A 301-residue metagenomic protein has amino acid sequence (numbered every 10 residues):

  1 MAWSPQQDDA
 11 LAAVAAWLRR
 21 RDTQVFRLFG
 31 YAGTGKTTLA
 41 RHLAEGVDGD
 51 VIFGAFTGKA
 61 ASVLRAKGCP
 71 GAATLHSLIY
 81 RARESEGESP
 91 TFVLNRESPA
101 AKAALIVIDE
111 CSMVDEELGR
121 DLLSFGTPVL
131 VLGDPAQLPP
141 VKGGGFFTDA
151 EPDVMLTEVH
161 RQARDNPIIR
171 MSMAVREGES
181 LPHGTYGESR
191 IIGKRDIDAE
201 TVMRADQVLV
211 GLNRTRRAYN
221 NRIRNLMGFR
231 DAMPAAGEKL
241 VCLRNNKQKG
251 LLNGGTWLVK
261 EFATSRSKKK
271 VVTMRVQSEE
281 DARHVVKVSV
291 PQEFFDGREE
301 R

Functional and structural regions predicted by a protein language model:
W3-P5, A10-K36, R120-T127, L132-D296: Conserved helicase motor core of P-loop NTPases
L39, L43: Hydrophobic positions on the alpha1 helix immediately C-terminal to the Walker A/P-loop
E45-F53: Post-Walker A helix-loop "phosphate-sensing" segment adjacent to the P-loop in P-loop NTPases
V51, A104, D206: Conserved acidic residues
G54-K102: Inter-Walker segment of RecA-like/P-loop motor cores
P70, L105-I106, L130: Hydrophobic "anchor" residues on beta-strands that sit immediately upstream of conserved functional sites
I79, M113-E116, L138-P139: Catalytic P-loop NTPase motifs of RecA-like helicase/translocase cores
D109-E110, G133: Walker B catalytic acidic pair
